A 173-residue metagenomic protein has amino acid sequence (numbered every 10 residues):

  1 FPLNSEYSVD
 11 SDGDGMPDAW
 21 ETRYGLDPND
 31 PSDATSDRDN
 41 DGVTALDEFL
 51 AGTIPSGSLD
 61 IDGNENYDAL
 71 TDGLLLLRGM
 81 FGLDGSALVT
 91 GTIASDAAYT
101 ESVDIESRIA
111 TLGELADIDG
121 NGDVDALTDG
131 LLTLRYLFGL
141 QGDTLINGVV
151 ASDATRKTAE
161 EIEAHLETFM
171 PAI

Functional and structural regions predicted by a protein language model:
F1-S58, E65-A69: Extracellular calcium-associated, cysteine-rich motifs in secreted modular proteins
N4, S8, D27-D30, I54-L59 (+3 more regions): Short loop/beta submotifs within extracellular cysteine-rich repeat domains
S11, G15, R38, G42 (+4 more regions): Extracytoplasmic/secreted proteins, especially bacterial periplasmic and envelope-associated proteins
P17, R23, T44, A94-T100 (+2 more regions): Acidic/polar low-complexity surface segments
P31-A34, G57-Y67, L112-V124, I173: Short, recurring structural edge motifs at helix starts
L70-L83, L127-Q141: Extracellular/lumenal glycan-associated surfaces
M80-T100, F138-K157: Extended intrinsically disordered, low-complexity coil regions enriched in Ser, Thr, Gly, Ala and often Pro
S102-L127, L131-G139, A159-A172: Short, solvent-exposed interaction modules
